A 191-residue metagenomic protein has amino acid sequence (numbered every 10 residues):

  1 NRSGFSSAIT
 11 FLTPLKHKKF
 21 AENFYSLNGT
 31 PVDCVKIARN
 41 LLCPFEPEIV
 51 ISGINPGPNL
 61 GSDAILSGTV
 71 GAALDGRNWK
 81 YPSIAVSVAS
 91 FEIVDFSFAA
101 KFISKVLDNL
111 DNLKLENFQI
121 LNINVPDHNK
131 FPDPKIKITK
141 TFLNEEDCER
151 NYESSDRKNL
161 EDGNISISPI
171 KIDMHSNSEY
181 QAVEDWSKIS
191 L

Functional and structural regions predicted by a protein language model:
N1, N55, V88-F91: Short, ordered loop/turn segments at secondary-structure junctions
N1-L41, F45-E46: A cross-family phosphate/adenosyl-ligand binding-site feature
T30-P31, N55-P58, H128, I172: Short glycine-rich anion-binding loops that position phosphate/pyrophosphate groups of nucleotides and phosphorylated
A38-P44, A73-P82: Alpha-helix C-terminal capping segments
P58-S67: Glycine/threonine-rich flexible loop motifs
R77-A99: Glycine-rich phosphate/pyrophosphate-binding loops and their adjacent beta-strand/loop elements at enzyme active sites
F98-L191: Electrostatically charged, flexible surface regions
